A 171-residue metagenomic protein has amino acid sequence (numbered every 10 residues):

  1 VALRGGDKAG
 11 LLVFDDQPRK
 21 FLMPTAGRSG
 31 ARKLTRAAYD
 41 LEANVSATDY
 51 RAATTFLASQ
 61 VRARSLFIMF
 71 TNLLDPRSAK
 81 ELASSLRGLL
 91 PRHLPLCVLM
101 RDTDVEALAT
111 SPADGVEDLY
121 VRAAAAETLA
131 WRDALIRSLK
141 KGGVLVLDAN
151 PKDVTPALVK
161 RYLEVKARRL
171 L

Functional and structural regions predicted by a protein language model:
V1-L171: Exposed, interaction-prone extracellular/peripheral surfaces
